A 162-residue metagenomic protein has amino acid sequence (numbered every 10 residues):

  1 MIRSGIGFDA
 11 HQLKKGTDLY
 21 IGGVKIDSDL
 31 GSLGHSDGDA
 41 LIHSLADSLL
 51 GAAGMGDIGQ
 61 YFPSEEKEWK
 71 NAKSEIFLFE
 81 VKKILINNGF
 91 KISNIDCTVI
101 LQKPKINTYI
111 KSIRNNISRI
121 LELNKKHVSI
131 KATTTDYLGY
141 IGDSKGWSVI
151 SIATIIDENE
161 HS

Functional and structural regions predicted by a protein language model:
M1, N159-S162: SAM-dependent methyltransferases
M1-K111, L121: RNase III-family endoribonuclease catalytic core
I84, N116, I120, T154: Mid-sequence acidic-hydrophobic segments that form the walls of catalytic/ligand-binding cavities or oligomerization
D96-L101, Y109-I141: Short, conserved loop-to-beta-strand elements that form functional interface hotspots
I141-E160: C-terminal edge-of-domain segments
